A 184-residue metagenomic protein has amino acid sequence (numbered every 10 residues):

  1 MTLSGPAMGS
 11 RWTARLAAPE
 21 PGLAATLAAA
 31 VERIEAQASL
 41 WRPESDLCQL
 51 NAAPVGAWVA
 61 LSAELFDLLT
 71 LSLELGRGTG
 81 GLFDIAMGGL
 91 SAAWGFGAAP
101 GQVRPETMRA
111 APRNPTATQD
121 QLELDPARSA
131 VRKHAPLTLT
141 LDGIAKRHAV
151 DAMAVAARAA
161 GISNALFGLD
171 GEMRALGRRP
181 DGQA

Functional and structural regions predicted by a protein language model:
M1-A184: Mature catalytic core of soluble alpha/beta enzymes
